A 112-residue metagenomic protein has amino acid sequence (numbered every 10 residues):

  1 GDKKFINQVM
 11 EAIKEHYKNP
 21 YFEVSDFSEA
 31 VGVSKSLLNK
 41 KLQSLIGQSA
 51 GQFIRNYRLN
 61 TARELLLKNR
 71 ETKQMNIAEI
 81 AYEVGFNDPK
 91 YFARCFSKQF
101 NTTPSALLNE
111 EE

Functional and structural regions predicted by a protein language model:
G1-N19, E29, N109-E112: Inter-domain helical "communication" segments and dimerization helices that couple sensory or membrane-embedded modules
D2-I6, V24, I77: The cytosolic transmitter module of two-component sensor histidine kinases
M10-F22, L42, I46, R63-M75 (+2 more regions): Basic, amphipathic alpha-helical hairpins
V24-I54, A81-T103: Basic/polar phosphate-binding segments, predominantly the helix-turn-helix DNA-binding elements of transcriptional
S44-N87, N109-E112: Terminal helix-turn-helix DNA-binding modules in bacterial transcription factors
